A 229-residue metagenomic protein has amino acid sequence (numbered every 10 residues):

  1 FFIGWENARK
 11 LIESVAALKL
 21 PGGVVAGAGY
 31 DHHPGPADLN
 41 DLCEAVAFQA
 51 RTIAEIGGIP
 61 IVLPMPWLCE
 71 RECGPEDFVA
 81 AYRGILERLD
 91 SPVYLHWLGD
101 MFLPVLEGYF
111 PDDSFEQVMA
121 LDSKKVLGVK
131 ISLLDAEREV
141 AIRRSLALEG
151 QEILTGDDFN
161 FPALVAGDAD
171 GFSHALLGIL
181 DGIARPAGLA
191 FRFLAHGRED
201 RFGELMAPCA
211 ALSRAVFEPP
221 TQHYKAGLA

Functional and structural regions predicted by a protein language model:
F1-F110: Active-site beta->alpha loop and helix N-cap motifs at the rims of alpha/beta catalytic domains
N7-L11, L42-A45, Q49, A81 (+4 more regions): General structural feature for long, well-ordered alpha-helical segments within catalytic domains of soluble enzymes
I53, I85, V129, F202 (+1 more regions): Conserved, mostly hydrophobic/aromatic
D90-Y224: Catalytic alpha/beta core domains of metabolic enzymes, predominantly
